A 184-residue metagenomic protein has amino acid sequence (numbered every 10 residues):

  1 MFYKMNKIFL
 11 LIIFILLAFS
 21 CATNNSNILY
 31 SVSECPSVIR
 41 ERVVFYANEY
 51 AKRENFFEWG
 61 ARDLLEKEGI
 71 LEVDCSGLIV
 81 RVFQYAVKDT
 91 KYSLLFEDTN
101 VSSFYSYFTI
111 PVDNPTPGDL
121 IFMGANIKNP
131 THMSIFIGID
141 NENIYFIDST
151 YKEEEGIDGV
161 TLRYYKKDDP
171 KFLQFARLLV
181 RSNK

Functional and structural regions predicted by a protein language model:
M1-I8: Positively charged n-region of N-terminal signal peptides that target proteins for export
I8-L17: Sec-dependent N-terminal signal peptides
A22-S93: N-terminal capping segments
N27-C35, V101, Y107-T109, T131-K184: Aromatic- and glycine-rich peptidoglycan recognition patches
Q84-S103, G138: Short, basic/aromatic beta-hairpin or loop at an interaction surface
I110-P115: Short, well-ordered loop/turn sites that connect or cap secondary structure elements
P117-D119: Loop/turn positions that initiate beta-strands
